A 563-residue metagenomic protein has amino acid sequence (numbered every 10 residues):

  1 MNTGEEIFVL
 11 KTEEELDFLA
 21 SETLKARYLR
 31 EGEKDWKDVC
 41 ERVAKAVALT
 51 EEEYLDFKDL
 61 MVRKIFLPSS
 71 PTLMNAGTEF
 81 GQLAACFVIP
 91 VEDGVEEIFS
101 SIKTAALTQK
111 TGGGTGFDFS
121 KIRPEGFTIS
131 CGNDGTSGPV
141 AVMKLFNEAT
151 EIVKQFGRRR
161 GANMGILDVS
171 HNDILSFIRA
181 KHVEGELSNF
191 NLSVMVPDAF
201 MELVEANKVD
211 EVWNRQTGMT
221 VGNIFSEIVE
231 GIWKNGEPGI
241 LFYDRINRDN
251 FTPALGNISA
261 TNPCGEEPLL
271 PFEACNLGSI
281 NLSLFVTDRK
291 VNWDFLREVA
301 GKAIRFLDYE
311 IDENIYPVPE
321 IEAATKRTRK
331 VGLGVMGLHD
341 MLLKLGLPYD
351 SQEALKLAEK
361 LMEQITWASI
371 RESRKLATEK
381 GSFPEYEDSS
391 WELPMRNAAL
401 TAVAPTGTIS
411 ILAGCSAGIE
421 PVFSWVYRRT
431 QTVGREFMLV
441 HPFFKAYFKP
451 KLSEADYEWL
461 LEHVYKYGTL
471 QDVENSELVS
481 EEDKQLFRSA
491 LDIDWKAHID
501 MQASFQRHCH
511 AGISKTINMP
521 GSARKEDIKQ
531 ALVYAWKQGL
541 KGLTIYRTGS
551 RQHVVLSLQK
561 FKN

Functional and structural regions predicted by a protein language model:
N2-E52, G77, C131-L145, G157-A254 (+2 more regions): Conserved, charged catalytic cores of large soluble enzymes
L16, D35-W36, A76-F80, V91-V95 (+16 more regions): Secondary-structure capping and boundary motifs in well-ordered enzyme cores
K25, R30-G32, A44-E51, L60-L83 (+9 more regions): Function-dense linear segments that define catalytic or interfacial modules in macromolecule-processing proteins
E52-F57, G114-F117, G157-M164, E310-K326 (+5 more regions): Flexible, glycine/charged-enriched surface loops at secondary-structure junctions
L60, F119-E125, G165-I174, P197 (+8 more regions): A glycine-rich phosphate-binding loop feature that marks nucleotide/adenosyl-phosphate handling sites
I129-G135, N163-G165, K181-S188, N262 (+6 more regions): Short beta-alpha connecting loops at secondary-structure transitions that line or flank enzyme active sites
W213-R215, V299-E322, L347-T406, E481-L486 (+1 more regions): Internal maturation/activation junctions in enzymes
G265-P268, L307-D312, T401-N563: Catalytic alpha/beta core of large soluble enzyme barrels
